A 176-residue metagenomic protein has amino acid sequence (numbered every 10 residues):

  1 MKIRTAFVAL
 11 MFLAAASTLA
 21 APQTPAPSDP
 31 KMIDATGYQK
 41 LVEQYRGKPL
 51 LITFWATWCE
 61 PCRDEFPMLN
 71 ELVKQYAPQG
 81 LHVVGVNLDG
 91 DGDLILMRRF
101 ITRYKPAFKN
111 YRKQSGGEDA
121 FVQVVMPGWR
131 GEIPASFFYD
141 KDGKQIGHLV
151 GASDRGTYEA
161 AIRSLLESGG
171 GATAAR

Functional and structural regions predicted by a protein language model:
V8-S17: Bacterial N-terminal signal peptides
T18-M32, R99-T102, A174: N-proximal helix/coil linker or "cap" segments that precede and/or mark the start of modular domains
D29-L50, V73: A short beta-strand-turn-helix
K48-L50, W55-W58, G90, E132: Short pre-active-site segment immediately N-terminal to redox-active cysteine/selenocysteine motifs in thiol-based
F54-E71: Conserved redox-active cysteine motifs that mediate thiol-disulfide chemistry, especially di-cysteine Cys-X(1-2)-Cys
F66-K105, G116-Q123: Structural microenvironment flanking redox-active thiols in thiol-disulfide oxidoreductases
Y104-P106, K113-A161: Thiol/disulfide oxidoreductase modules built on the thioredoxin-like
E167-R176: Non-globular targeting/processing and membrane-anchoring segments
